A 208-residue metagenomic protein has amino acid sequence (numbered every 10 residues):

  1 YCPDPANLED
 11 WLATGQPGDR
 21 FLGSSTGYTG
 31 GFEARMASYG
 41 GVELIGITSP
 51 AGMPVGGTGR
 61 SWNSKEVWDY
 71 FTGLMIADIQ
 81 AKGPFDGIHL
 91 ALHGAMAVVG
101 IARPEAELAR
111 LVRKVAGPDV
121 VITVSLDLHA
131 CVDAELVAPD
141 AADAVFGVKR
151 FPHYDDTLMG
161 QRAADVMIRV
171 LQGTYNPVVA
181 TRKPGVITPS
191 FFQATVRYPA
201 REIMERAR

Functional and structural regions predicted by a protein language model:
Y1-A77: N-terminal glycine-rich anion-binding loop in soluble enzyme alpha/beta folds
C2, W11, G59-W68, T72 (+1 more regions): Active-site histidine-anchored catalytic micro-motif
P17-T29, I122-C131, M159-A163, V179-G185: Low-complexity, flexible helical/coil segments
Y28, Q172-R208: Accessory alpha-helical/coil subdomains and C-terminal extensions that flank or cap enzyme catalytic cores
G31-R35, L111, V166, R206: Amphipathic alpha-helical segments that form well-ordered structural scaffolds and often line/cohere around active
E43-G46, A138-D143, N176-R182: Short, compositionally biased low-complexity segments
S49-A51, I88-H93, A180-T181: Core alpha/beta catalytic barrel or barrel-like domain that forms the active/cofactor pocket in diverse metabolic
